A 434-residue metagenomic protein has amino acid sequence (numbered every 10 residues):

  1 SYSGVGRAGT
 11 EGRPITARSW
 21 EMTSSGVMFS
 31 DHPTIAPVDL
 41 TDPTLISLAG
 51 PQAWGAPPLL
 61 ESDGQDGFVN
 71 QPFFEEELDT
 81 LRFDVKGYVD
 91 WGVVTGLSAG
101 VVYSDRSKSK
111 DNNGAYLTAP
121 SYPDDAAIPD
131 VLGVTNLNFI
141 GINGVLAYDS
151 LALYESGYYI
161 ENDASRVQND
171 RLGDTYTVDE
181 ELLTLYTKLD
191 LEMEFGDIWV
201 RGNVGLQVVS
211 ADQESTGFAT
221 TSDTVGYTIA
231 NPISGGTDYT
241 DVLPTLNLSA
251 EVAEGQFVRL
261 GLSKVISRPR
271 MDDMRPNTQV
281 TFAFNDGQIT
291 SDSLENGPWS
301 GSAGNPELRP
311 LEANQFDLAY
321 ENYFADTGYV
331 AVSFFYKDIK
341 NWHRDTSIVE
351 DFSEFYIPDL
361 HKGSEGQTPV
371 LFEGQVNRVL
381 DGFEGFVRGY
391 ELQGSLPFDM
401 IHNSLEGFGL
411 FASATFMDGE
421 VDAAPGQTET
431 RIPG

Functional and structural regions predicted by a protein language model:
S1, Y88-L97, N112, E194-R201 (+4 more regions): Short loop/turn motifs that connect adjacent beta-strands in outer-membrane beta-barrel proteins
Y2-A8, F73, E77, V101-S109 (+7 more regions): Transmembrane beta-strands of outer-membrane beta-barrel pores
G6-D66, N113-D174, D286-A303, D351-L380: Flexible glycine-rich, low-complexity coil/linker segments exposed to the extracellular/periplasmic environment
G67-P72, Q168-Y176, Y227-G235, M271 (+3 more regions): Extracellular loop and loop/strand-boundary signature of outer-membrane beta-barrel proteins
E77-F83, E181-T187, V242-L248, V258 (+4 more regions): Hydrophobic, lipid-facing positions within transmembrane beta-strands of outer-membrane proteins
F83-G87, L185-L191, L246-A250, L318-N322 (+4 more regions): Residues on the lipid-exposed face of transmembrane beta-strands in outer-membrane beta-barrel proteins
D174-E180, I266-I339, K362, V370-G389 (+1 more regions): Outer-membrane beta-barrel signature, preferentially recognizing the C-terminal barrel domain of Gram-negative
Y336-D338, F355-G434: Gram-negative outer-membrane beta-barrel transporters
